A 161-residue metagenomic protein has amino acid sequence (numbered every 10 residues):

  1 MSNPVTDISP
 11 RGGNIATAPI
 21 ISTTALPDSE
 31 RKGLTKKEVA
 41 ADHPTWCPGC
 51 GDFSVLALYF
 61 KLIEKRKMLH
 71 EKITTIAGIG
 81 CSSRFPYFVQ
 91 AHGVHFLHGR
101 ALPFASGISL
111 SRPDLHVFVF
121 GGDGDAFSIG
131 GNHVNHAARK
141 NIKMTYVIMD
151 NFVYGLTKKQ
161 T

Functional and structural regions predicted by a protein language model:
M1-K72: Iron-sulfur (Fe-S) cluster-binding modules
T24, N151-T161: Thiamine diphosphate
G33-E38, G78-G80, S106-S109: A broad, low-specificity signal for short, low-complexity segments enriched in glycine/proline and polar/charged
T45-W46, I76, V119-G121: Short glycine-rich or small-residue beta-strand-to-loop segments that form or flank ligand, phosphate, metal/Fe-S
G51, N132, K159-T161: Short capping/connector residues at structural and topological boundaries
E71-R84: Short, compositionally biased "basic patch" segments
C81-G155: Thiamine diphosphate
